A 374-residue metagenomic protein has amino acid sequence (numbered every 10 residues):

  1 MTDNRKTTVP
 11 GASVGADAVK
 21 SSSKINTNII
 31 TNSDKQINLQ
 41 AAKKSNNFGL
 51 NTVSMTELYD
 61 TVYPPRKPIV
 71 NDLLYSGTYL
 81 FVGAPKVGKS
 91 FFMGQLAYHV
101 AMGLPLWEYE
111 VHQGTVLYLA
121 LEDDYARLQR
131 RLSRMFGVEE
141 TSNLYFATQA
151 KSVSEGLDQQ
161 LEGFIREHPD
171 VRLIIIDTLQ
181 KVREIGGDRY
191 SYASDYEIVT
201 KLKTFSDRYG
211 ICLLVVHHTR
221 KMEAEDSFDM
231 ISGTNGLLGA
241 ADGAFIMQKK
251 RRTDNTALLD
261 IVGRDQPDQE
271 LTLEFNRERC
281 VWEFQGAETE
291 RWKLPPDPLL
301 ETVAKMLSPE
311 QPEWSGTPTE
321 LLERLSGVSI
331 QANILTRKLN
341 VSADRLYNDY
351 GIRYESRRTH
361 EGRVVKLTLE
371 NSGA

Functional and structural regions predicted by a protein language model:
T2-Y75, V87, R130, V138-T141 (+2 more regions): Core recognition of P-loop NTPase motor domains used across DNA-transaction enzymes
N46, T56, P64-P65, I69-V70 (+6 more regions): Conserved inter-motif catalytic segment of the P-loop NTP-binding fold
L74, A97, Y118, D177 (+5 more regions): Conserved RecA-like P-loop NTPase ATPase core
Y75-Y79, G114: Pre-Walker A (Motif I) flank of P-loop NTPase domains
L80-V82, K86, S90-F91, L119 (+3 more regions): Phosphate-binding/switch region of NTP-binding enzymes
F92, L96: Hydrophobic positions on the alpha1 helix immediately C-terminal to the Walker A/P-loop
H99-Q113, Y347: Post-Walker A helix-loop "phosphate-sensing" segment adjacent to the P-loop in P-loop NTPases
T272-A374: DNA transaction DNA-binding modules
